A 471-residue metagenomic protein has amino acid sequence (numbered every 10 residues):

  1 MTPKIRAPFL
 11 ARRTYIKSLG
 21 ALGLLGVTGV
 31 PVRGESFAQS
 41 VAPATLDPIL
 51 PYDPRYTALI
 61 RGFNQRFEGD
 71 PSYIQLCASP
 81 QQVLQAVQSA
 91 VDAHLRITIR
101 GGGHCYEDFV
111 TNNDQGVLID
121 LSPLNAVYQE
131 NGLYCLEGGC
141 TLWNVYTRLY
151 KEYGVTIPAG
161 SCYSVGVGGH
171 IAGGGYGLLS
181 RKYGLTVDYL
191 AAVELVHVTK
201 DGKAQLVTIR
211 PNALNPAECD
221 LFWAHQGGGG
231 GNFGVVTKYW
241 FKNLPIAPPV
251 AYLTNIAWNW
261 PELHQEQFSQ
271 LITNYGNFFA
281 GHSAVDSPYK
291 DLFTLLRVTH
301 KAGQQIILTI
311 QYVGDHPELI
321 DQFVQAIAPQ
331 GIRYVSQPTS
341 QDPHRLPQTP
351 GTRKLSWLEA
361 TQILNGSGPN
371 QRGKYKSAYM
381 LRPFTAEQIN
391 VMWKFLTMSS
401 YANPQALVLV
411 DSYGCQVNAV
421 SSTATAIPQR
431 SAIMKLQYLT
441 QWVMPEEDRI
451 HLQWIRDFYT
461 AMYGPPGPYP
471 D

Functional and structural regions predicted by a protein language model:
T2-R12, I16-D471: Soluble FAD-dependent oxygen oxidases
